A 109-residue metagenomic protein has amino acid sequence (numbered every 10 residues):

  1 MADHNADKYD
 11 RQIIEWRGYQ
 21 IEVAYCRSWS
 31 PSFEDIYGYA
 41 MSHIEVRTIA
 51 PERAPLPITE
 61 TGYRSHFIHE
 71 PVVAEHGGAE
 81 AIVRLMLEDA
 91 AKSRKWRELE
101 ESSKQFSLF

Functional and structural regions predicted by a protein language model:
M1-N5: Short, hydrophobic/π-rich interface segment
A6-S42: Amphipathic, interaction-prone secondary-structure segments
H43-F109: Acidic, low-complexity intrinsically disordered segments
